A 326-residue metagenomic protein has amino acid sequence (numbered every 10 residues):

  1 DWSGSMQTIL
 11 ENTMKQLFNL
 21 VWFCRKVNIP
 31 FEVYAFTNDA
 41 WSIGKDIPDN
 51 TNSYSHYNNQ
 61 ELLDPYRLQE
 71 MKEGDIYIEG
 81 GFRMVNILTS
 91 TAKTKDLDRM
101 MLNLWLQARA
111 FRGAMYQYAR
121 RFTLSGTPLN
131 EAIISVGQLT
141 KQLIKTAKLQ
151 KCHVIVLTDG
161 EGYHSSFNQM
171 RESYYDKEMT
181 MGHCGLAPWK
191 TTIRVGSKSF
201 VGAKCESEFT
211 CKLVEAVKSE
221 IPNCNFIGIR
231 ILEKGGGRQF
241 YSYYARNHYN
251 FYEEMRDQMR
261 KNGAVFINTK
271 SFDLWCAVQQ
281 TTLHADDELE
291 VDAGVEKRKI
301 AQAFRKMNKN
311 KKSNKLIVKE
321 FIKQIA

Functional and structural regions predicted by a protein language model:
W2-A326: Acidic, glycine-rich A-domain
